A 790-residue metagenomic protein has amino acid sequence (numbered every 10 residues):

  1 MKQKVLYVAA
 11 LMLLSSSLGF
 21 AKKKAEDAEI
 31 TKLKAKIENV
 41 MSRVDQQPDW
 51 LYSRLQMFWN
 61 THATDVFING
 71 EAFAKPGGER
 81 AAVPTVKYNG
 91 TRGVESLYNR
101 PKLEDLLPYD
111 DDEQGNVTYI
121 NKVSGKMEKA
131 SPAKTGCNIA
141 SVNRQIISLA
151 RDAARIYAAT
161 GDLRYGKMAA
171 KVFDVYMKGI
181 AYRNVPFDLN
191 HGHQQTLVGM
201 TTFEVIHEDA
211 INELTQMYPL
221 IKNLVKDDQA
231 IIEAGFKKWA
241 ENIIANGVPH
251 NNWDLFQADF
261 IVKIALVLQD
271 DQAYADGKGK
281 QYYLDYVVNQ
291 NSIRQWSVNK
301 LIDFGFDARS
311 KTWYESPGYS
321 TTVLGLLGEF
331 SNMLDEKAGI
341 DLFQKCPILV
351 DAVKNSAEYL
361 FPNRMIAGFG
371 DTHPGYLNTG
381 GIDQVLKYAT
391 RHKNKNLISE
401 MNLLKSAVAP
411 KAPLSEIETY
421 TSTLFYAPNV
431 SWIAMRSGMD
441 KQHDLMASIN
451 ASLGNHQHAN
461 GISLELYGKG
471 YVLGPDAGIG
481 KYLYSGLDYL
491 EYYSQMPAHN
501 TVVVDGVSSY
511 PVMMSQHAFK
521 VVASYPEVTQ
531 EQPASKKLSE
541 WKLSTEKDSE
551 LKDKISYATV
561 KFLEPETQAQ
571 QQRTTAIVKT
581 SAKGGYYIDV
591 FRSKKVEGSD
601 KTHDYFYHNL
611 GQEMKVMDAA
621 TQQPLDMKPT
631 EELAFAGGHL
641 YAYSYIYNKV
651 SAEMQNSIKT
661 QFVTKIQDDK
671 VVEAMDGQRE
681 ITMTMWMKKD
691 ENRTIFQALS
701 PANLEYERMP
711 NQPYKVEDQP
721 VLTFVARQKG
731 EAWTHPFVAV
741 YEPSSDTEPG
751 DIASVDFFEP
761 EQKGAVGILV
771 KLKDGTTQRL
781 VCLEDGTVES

Functional and structural regions predicted by a protein language model:
M1-K22: Bacterial Sec-dependent N-terminal signal peptides
S15, F20-L266, G328: Extracellular glycan-targeting catalytic surfaces
T160, I221-I231, L268-A275, M333-Q344: Inter-helical turn/loop segments and adjacent helix faces that build the functional surface of alpha-helical bundle
V262, L268, Y314, G318-L473 (+2 more regions): Carbohydrate-active enzyme catalytic cores, enriched for enzymes that act on polyanionic acidic polysaccharides
S399-D626, E731-W733, P743-S745: Catalytic and substrate-binding regions of extracellular carbohydrate-active enzymes, especially polysaccharide lyases
T580, V616, K715-S790: Non-catalytic terminal regions with compositionally biased, polar/charged low complexity
Y605-Y607, M683-M685, T694-Y706, P710-Q712 (+1 more regions): Short, hydrophobic/aromatic-enriched beta-strand segments in well-ordered soluble domains
F606-R693: Polysaccharide-binding surfaces and accessory modules of carbohydrate-active proteins
